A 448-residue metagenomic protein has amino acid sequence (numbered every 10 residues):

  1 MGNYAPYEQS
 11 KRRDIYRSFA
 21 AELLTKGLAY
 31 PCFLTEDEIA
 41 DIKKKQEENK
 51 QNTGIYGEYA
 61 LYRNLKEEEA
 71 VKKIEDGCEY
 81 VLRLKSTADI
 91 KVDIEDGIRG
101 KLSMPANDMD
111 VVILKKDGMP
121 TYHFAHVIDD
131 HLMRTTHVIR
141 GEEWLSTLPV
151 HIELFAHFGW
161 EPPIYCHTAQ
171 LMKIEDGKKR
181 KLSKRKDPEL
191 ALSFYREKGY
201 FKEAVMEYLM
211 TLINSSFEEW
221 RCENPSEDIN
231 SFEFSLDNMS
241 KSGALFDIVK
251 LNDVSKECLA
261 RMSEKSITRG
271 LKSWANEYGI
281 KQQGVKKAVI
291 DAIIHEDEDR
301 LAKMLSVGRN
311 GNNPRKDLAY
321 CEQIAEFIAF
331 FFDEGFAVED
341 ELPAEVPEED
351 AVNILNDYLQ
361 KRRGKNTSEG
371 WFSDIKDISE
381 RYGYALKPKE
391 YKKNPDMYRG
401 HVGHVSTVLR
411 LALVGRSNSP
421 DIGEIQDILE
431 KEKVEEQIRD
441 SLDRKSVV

Functional and structural regions predicted by a protein language model:
M1-F19: Aromatic/His-enriched, Gly/Pro-containing loop or helix-boundary segments that lie immediately adjacent to catalytic
Q9, E22-H167, M172-L182, A191 (+3 more regions): Active-site cores that bind ATP or allylic diphosphates and position pyrophosphate for catalysis
R12, Y16, T147, F201: Hydrophobic (often cysteine-bearing) scaffold residues that line and stabilize catalytic clefts of nucleotide/cofactor
R17-L24, M206-L209, K272, K376: Non-transmembrane alpha-helical segments in soluble domains of secreted/periplasmic/extracellular proteins
F158-L342, V414-K445: Catalytic adenosine-cofactor/nucleotide-binding cores of aminoacyl-tRNA synthetases and other
Y320, A344-P347, Q360: Post-transcriptional modification and biogenesis factors for structured RNAs of the translation apparatus
F372-L429, K433: Helix-rich, typically C-terminal accessory recognition domains appended to large enzymatic cores
V448: Single conserved hydrophobic/aromatic residue that forms the stacking wall/gate of nucleotide- or nucleobase-binding
